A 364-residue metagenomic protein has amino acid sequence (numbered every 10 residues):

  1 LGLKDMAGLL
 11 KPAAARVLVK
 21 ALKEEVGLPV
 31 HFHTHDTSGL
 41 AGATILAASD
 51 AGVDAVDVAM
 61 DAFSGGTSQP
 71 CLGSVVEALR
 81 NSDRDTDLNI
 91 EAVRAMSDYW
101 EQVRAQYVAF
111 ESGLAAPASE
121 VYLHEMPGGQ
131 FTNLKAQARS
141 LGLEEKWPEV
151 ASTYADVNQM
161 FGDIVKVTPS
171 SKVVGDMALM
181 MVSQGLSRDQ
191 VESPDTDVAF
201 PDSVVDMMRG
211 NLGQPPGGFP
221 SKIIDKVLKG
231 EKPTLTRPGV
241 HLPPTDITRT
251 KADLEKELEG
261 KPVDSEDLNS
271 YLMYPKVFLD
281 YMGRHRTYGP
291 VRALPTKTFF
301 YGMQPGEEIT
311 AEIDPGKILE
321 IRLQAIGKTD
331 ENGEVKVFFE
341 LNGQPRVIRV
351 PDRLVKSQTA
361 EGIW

Functional and structural regions predicted by a protein language model:
L1-L3, L28-T34, V56-V58, V75: Hydrophobic faces of well-ordered beta-strands that scaffold small-molecule active sites in alpha/beta enzyme cores
D5-P12, D36-A41, A62-T67, E120: Short, small-residue-enriched loops and turns at beta-alpha junctions that line or gate enzyme active sites
A15-F32, V76-L88: Alpha-helix-loop-beta-strand connector modules within alpha/beta enzyme cores
S38-D54: Catalytic cores of alpha/beta
S49-D61, G65: An N-terminal structural lobe/cap that precedes and organizes the functional/catalytic core across diverse proteins
G65-G73, L79-S82, Q137-S140: Mobile "lid/hinge" segments at catalytic clefts and subdomain interfaces of large enzymes
A115-S119, E125, G129-K356: Terminal or standalone catalytic/regulatory effector modules within metabolic enzymes and repeat proteins
K356-W364: Acidic, low-complexity mobile loops and tails
